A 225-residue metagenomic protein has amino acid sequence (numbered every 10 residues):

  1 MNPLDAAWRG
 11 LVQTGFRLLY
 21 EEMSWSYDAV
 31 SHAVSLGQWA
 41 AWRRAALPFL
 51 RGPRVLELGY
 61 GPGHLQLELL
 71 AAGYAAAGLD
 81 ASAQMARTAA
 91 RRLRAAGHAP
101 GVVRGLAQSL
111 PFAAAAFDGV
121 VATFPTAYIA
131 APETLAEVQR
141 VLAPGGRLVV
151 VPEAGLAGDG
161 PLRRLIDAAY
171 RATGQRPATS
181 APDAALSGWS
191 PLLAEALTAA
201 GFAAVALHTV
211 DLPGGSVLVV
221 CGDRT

Functional and structural regions predicted by a protein language model:
N2-L50, H64, E68, I166: Conserved class I S-adenosyl-L-methionine
T14, V151-L212: C-terminal alpha-helical "lid/dimerization" subdomain adjacent to the S-adenosyl-L-methionine
L56-S109: Class I SAM-dependent methyltransferase SAM/SAH-binding core
Q108-V120: A short acidic, Gly/Pro-enriched loop at the edge of an enzyme's catalytic core that lines a small-molecule cofactor
G119-P132: A short SAM/SAH-binding and catalytic strip from SAM-dependent methyltransferases
E133-P144: A short glycine-rich, Lys/Arg-flanked "PGG" loop and its adjoining helix->strand segment in the class I
V219-T225: C-terminal lobe and adjacent flexible extensions of AdoMet/dcAdoMet transferase-like proteins
